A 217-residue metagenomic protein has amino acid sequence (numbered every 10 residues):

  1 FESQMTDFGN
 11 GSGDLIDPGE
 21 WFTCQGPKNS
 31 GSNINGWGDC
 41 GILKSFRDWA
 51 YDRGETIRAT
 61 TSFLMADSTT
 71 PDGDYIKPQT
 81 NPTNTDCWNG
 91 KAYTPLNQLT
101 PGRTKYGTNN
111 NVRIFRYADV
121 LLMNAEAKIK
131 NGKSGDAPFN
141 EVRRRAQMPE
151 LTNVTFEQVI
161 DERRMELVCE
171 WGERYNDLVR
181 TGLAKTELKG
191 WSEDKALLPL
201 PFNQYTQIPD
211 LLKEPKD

Functional and structural regions predicted by a protein language model:
E2, G11-S12, N29-A66: Active-site core of glycosidic bond-cleaving carbohydrate-active enzymes
E2-I34, C40, G107, V112 (+4 more regions): Long, intrinsically disordered, low-complexity segments
L43, L121-L122: Residue-level signal for cytosolic alpha-helical hairpin/rod architecture
D48-R116: Flexible, polar/acidic helix-loop-strand segments at domain edges
V120, S134: Residue-level recognition of oxygen-bearing side chains
